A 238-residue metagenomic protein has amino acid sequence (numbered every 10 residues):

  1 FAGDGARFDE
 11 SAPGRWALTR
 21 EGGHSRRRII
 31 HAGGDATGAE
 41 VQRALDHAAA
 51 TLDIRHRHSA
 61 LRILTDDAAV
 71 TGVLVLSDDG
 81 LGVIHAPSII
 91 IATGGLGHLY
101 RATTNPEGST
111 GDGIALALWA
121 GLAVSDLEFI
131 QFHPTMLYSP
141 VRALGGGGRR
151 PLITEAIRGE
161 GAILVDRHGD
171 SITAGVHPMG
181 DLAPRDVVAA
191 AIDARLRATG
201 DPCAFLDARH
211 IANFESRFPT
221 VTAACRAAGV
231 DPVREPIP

Functional and structural regions predicted by a protein language model:
A2-R15, A123-D126, D231-E235: A short alpha-helix-loop-beta-strand transition element characteristic of N-terminal alpha/beta dinucleotide-binding
D4-A6, G113, W119: Hydrophobic or amphipathic alpha-helical targeting/insertion segments
D4-G80, A92, M136-P140: Conserved redox-cofactor binding core of oxidoreductases
I30-V41, L52-R55, T65, D78-L81 (+6 more regions): Catalytic cores of large soluble enzymes that bind and process phosphate-bearing ligands
V83-G94, A117, G169: Short hydrophobic core segments
I91-N105: Flavin (primarily FAD) binding-site architecture
N105-G111, G147: A glycine- and small-aliphatic-rich helix-loop capping segment at beta-alpha/alpha-beta transitions that lines
L116, L122-I237: An anion/pyrophosphate-binding glycine-rich loop and adjacent beta-alpha core in soluble alpha-beta enzymes
